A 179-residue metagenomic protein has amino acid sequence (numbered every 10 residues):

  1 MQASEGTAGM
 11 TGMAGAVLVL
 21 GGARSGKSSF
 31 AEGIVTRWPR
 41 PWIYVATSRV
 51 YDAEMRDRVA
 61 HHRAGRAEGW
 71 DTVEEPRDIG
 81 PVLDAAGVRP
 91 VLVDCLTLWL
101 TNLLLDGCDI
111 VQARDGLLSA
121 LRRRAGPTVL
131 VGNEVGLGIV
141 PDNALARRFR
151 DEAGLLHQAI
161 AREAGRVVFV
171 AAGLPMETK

Functional and structural regions predicted by a protein language model:
Q2-E5, D84, T97-L100, T178-K179: C-terminal accessory "lid"/substrate-recognition subdomains
M10-V17: Phosphate-binding P-loop
V17-A85: Conserved P-loop
A31, H62, L92, N133 (+1 more regions): Residue-level signal for inorganic ion chemistry
W38, E68-G69, R89, R124 (+1 more regions): Structured helix-beta-strand junction loops
W42, V91, R166-V168: Short, well-ordered beta-strand core segments
A64-Q112: Helix-adjacent hinge/juxtasegments
R77, L98-K179: Replace "adjacent to P-loop NTPase cores in ATP/GTP-dependent enzymes" with "adjacent to NTP-binding cores
